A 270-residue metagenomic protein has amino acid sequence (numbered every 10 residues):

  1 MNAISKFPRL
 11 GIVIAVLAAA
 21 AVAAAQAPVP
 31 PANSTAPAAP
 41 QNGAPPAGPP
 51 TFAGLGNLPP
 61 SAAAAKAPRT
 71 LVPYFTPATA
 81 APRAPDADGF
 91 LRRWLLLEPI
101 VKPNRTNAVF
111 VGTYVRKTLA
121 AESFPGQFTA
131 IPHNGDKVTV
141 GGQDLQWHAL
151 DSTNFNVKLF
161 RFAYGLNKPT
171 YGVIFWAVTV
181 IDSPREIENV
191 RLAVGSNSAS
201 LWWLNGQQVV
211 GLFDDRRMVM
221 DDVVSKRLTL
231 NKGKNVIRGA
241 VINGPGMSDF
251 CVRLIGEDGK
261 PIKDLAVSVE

Functional and structural regions predicted by a protein language model:
N2-V13: Bacterial N-terminal signal peptides that target proteins for export
G11-A21: Bacterial N-terminal signal peptides
A23-A25: Boundary at the C-terminal end of the N-terminal hydrophobic targeting segment
A27-V157, G239-E270: Accessory carbohydrate-binding/adhesion or oligomerization-edge regions at the termini of glycan-active proteins
Y164-F175, F213-V219: Extracellular beta-rich ligand/substrate-recognition surface
A177-N189, R227-K232: Extracellular and analogous surface-interaction loops
E188-W203, I237: Aromatic-lined ligand-binding clefts that engage carbohydrates, nucleic acids, or primary amines
L201-R253: Beta-strand-rich ligand-recognition modules
